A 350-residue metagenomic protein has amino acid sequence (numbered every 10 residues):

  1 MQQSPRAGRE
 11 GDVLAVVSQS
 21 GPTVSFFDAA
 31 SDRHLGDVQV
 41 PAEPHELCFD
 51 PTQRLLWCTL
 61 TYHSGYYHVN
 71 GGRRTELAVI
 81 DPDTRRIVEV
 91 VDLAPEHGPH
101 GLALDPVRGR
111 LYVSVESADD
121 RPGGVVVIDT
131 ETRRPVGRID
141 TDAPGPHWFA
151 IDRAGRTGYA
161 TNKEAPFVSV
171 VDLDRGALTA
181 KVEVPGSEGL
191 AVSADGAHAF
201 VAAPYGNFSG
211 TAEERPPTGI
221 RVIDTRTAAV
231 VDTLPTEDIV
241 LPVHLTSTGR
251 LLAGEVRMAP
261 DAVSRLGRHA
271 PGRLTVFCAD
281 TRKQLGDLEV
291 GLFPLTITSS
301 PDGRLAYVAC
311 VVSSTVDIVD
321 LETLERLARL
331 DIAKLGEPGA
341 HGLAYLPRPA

Functional and structural regions predicted by a protein language model:
M1-A350: Predominantly soluble domains enriched in secretory-pathway, periplasmic, or organellar proteins
